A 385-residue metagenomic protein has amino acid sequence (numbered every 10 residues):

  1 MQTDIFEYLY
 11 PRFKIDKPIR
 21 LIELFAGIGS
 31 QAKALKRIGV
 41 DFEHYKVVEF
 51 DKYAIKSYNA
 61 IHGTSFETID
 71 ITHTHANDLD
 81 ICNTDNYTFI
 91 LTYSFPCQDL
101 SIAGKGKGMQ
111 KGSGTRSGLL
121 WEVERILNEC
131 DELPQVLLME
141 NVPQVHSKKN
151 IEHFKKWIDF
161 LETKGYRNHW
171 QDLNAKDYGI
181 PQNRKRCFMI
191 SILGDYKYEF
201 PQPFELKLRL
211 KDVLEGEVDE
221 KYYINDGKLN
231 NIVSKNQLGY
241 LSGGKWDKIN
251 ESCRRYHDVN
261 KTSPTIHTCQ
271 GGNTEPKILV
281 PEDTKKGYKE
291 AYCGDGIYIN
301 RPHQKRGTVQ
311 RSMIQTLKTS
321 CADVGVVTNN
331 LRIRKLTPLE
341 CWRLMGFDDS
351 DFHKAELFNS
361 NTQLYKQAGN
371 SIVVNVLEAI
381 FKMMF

Functional and structural regions predicted by a protein language model:
Q2-L133, P143-S147, E152-K155, E162: Core alpha/beta nucleotide-donor-binding catalytic domains of modification enzymes
N77-T88, Q98-T316, S320, I333-R334: Class I S-adenosyl-L-methionine
I333-F358: FAD-binding beta-loop-beta segment adjacent to the flavin cofactor pocket
N361-Y365: Short pre-catalytic strand/loop immediately N-terminal to key active-site residues, enriched for Gly-Thr
V373: A helicase ATPase "motif cassette" and its flanking acidic/Ser/Thr-rich regulatory loops
L377: Acidic-aromatic/histidine active-site loop/patch
F381-F385: Short, hydrophobic alpha-helical segments
